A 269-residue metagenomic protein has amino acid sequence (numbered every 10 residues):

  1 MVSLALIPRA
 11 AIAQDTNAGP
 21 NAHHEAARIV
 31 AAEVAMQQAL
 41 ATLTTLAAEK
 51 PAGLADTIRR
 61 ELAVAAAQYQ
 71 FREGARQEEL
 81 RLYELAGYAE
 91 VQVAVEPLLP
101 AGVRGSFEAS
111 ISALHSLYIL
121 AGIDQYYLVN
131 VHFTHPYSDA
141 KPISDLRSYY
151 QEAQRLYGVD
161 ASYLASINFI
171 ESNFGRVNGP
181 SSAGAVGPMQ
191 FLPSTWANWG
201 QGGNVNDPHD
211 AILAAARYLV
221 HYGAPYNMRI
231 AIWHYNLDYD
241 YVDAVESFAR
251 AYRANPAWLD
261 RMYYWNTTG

Functional and structural regions predicted by a protein language model:
M1-R155, S247-G269: Cell-wall glycan-active module
R104-G269: Catalytic glycan-binding domains that act on GlcNAc-containing polysaccharides
